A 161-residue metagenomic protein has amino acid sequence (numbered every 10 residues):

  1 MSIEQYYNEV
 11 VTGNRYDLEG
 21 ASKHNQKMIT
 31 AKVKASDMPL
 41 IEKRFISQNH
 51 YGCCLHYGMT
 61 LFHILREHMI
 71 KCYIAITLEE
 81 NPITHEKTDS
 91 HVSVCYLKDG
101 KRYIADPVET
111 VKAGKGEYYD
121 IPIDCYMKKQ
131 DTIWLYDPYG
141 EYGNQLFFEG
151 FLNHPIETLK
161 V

Functional and structural regions predicted by a protein language model:
M1-V161: A structural boundary/capping signal
